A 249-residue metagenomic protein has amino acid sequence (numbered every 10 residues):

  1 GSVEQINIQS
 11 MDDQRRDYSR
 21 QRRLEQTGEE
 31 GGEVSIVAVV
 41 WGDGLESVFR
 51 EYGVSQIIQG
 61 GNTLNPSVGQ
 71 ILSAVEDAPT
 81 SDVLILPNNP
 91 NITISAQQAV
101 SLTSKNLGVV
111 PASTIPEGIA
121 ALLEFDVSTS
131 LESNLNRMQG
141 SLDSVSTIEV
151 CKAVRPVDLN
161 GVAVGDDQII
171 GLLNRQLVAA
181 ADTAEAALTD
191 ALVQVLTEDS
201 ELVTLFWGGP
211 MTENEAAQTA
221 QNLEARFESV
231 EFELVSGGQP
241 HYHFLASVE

Functional and structural regions predicted by a protein language model:
G1-E249: N-terminal loops that bind phosphate or other acidic moieties and the adjacent beta-alpha structural core
